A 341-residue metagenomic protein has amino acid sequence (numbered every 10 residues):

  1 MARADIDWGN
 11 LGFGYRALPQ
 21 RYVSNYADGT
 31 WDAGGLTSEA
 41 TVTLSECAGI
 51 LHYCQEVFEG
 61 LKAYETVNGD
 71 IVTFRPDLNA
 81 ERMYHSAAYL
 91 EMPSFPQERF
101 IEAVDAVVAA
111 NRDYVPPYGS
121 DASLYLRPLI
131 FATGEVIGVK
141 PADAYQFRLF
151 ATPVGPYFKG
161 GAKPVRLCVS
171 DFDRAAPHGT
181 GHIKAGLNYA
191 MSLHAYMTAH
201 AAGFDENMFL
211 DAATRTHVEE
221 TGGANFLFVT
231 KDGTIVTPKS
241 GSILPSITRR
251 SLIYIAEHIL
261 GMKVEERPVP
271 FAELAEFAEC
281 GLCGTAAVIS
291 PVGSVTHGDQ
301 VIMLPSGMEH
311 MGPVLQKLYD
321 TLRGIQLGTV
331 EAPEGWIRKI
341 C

Functional and structural regions predicted by a protein language model:
M1-A103, V107, L129, V136-C341: Helix-start/capping segments and mature chain N-termini
V107-D121: Charged, gly/pro-rich active-site loop segments
P117-R127, F131: Extended, Lys/Arg-enriched charged tracts that mediate electrostatic binding to polyanionic substrates
